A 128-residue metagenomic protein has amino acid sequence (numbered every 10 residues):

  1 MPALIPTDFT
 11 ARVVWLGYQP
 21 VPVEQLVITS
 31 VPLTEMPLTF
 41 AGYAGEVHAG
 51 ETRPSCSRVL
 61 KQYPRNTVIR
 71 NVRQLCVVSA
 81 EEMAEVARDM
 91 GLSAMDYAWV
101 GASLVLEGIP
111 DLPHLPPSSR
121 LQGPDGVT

Functional and structural regions predicted by a protein language model:
M1-P117: Electropositive, beta-rich accessory/interaction domains or terminal extensions that provide binding surfaces
S118-P124: Short conserved beta-strand and strand-loop elements enriched in small hydrophobics with frequent Asp/Gly
V127-T128: Short beta-strand-centered aromatic/proline hotspots
